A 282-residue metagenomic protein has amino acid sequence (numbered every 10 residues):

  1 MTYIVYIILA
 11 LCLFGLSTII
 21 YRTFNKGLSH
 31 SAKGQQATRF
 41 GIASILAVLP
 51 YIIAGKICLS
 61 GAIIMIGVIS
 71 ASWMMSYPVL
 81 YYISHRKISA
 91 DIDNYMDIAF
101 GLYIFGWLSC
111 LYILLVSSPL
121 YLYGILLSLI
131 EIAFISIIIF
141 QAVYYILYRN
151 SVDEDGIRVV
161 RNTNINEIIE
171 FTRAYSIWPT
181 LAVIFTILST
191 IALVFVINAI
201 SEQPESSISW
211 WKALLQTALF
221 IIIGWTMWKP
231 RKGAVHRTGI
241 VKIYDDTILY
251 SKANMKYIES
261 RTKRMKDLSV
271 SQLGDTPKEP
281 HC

Functional and structural regions predicted by a protein language model:
T2-Y244: Transmembrane and membrane-interface helices of multi-pass, inner-membrane envelope-modifying transferases
I165-E170, G224-C282: Membrane-interface segments at or immediately adjacent to transmembrane helices that form the boundary between
